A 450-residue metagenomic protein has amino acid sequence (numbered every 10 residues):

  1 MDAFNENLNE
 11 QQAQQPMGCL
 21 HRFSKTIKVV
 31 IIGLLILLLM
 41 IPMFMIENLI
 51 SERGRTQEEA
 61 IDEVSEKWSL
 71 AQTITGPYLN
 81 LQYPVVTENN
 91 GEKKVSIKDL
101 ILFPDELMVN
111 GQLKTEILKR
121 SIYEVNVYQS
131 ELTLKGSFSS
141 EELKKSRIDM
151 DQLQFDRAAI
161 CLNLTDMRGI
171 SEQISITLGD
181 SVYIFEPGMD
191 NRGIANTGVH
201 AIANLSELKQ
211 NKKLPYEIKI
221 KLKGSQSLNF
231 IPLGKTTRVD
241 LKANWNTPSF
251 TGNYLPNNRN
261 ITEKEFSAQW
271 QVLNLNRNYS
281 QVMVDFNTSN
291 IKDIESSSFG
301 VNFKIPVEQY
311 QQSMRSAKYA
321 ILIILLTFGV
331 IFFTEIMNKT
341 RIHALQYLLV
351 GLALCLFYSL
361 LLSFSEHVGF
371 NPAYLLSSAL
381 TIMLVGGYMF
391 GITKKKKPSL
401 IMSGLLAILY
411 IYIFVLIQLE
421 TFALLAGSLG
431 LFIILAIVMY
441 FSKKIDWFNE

Functional and structural regions predicted by a protein language model:
M1-H21: N-terminal Lys/Arg-rich, disordered targeting/topogenic segments
H21-N48: Hydrophobic alpha-helical transmembrane signal-anchor segments
S24, D293-I324, H343: Cytosolic-side membrane-insertion boundary helix
T26-V30, K119-N126, A203-L208, Q312-L322: Membrane-entry segments of alpha-helical transmembrane domains in multi-pass membrane proteins
M45-A71: Alpha-helical transmembrane signal-anchor/signal-peptide segments
E59, E66, N90-S297: Soluble non-transmembrane domains of integral membrane proteins
S65-N90: Short extracytoplasmic
I321-E450: Generic detector of multi-pass transmembrane helix bundles and their immediately adjacent loops in polytopic membrane
